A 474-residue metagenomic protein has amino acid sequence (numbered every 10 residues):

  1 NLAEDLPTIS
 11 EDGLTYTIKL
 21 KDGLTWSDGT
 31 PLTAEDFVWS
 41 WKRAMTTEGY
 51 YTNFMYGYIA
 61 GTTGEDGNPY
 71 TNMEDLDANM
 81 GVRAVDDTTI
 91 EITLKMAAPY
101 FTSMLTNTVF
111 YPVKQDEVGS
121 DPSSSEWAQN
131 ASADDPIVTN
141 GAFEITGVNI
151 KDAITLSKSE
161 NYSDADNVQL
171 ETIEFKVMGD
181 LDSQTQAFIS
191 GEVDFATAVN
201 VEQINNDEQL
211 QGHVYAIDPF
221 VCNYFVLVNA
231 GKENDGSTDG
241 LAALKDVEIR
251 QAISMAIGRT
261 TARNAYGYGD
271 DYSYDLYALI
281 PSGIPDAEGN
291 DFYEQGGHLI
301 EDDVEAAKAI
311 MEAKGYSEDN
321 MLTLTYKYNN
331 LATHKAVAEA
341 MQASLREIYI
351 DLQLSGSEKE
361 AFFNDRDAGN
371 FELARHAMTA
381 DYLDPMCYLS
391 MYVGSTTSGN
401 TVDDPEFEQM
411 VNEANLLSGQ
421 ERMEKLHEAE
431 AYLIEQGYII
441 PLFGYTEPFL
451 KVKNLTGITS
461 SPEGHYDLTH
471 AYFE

Functional and structural regions predicted by a protein language model:
E4-Y56, E91, Q184-A187, A242-D246 (+1 more regions): Aromatic- and charge-enriched surface segment that lines or borders ligand/interaction sites
K19, V38, N53-V118: Surface-exposed binding/hinge segments that line and control ligand-binding clefts or catalytic entry sites
D77, L94-Y100, L105-V168, T172 (+1 more regions): Gly/Pro-rich hinge or "lid" segments in bacterial periplasmic/extracellular proteins
A78, Q251, R263, D351-F362 (+2 more regions): Extracytoplasmic/peripheral linker and loop segments enriched in polar/acidic and small residues with frequent Thr/Pro
A131, N161-N206, D351: Ligand-site clamp/hinge motif
I150, I310-A380, E447: Ligand/substrate-recognition segments at binding pockets and active sites
D239-P285, E430-P441: Periplasmic-binding protein-like
D271-A313, L331-K335: Structural transition elements
